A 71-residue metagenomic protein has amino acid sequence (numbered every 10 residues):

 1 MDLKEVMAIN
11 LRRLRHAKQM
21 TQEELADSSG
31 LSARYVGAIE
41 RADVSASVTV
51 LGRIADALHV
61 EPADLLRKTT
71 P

Functional and structural regions predicted by a protein language model:
M1-V6: A detector for short, charged/polar N-terminal pre-domain segments
I9-S28, R53: Short basic helix-loop element that most often maps to the first helix and adjoining turn of HTH DNA-binding modules
L11, L25-A26, V36-I39, L65: Conserved hydrophobic/aromatic packing and binding residues within compact polymer-binding modules
G30-S45, T70: Recognition helix of helix-turn-helix/homeodomain-like DNA-binding domains that insert into the DNA major groove
T49-D64: DNA major-groove recognition helix of helix-turn-helix/homeodomain DNA-binding modules
D64-P71: Short amphipathic recognition helices of helix-turn-helix/homeodomain-type DNA-binding modules
